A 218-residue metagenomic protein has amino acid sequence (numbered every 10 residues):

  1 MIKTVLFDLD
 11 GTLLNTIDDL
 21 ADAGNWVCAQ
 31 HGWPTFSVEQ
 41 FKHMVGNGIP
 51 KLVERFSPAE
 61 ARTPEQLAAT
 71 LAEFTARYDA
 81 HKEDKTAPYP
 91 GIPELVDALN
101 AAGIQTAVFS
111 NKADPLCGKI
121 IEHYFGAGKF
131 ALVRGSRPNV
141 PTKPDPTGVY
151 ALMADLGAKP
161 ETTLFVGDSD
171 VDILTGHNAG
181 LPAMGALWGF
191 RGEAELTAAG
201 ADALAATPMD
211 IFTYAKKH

Functional and structural regions predicted by a protein language model:
M1-H43: Active-site neighborhood of HAD-like aspartate-dependent phosphohydrolases
V27-C28, G48-T63, I120, L152-M153: Helix-loop "lid/cap" segments that line or gate small-molecule binding pockets
H31, R55-E94: Metal-dependent phosphoesterase signature
A80-V108, D114-G118, P146: Short, acidic loop-to-helix structural element flanking the phosphoryl-transfer center in phosphate-processing enzymes
D84-A87, A113-V166, D170-A179, E193-E195: Substrate-recognition "cap/lid" segment bordering the active-site pocket of phosphatases
W188-A198: Short, glycine/polar-rich helix-capping loops at beta-to-alpha or helix-loop-helix junctions that flank or form
A203-T207: Short acidic-hydrophobic, aromatic-tinged amphipathic segments that line or gate anion-handling sites
